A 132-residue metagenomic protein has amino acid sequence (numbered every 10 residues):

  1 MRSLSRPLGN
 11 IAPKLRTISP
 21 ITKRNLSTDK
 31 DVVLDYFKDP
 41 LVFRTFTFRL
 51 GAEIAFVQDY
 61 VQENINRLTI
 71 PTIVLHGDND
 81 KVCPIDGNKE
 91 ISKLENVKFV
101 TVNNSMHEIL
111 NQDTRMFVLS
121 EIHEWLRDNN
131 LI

Functional and structural regions predicted by a protein language model:
M1-T47: Alpha/beta-hydrolase-fold enzymes
F46-N64: Active-site nucleophile elbow and catalytic-triad environment of alpha/beta-hydrolase enzymes
I65-T69, K93-E95: Short, conserved loop/helix-junction motifs that constitute active-site signature segments in enzyme catalytic cores
L68, V74-H76, D80: Short beta-strand/loop motif that positions the catalytic acidic residue of the alpha/beta-hydrolase fold
K81-G87: Conserved alpha/beta-hydrolase "acid-adjacent" motif
N96-I132: Catalytic active-site module of serine/aspartate enzymes centered on a nucleophile-bearing elbow/loop
